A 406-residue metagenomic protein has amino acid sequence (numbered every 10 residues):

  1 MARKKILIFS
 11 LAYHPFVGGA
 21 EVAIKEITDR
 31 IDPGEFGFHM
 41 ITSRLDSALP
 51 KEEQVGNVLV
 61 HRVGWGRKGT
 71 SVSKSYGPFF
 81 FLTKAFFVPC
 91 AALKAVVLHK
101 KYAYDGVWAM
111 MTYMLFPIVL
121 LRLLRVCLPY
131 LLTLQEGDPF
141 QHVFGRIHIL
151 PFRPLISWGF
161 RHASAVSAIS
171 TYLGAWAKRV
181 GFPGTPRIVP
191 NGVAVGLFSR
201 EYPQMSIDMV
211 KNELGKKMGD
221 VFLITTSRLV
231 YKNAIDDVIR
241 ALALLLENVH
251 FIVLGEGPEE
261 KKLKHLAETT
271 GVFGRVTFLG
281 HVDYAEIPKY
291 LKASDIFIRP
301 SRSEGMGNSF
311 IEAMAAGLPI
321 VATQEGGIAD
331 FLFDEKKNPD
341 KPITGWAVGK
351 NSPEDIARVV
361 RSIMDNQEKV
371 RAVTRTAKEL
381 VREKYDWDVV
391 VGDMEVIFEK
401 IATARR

Functional and structural regions predicted by a protein language model:
L7, S167, K217-N233, I239-L242: Conserved donor-binding/catalytic core segment of Leloir-type glycosyltransferases
A109-M114: Short His-centered aromatic/hydrophobic patch
L128-L131, P139-W158, H162, A175 (+1 more regions): Nucleotide-sugar donor phosphate/pyrophosphate-binding loop at the beta->alpha transition of glycosyltransferases
R161-I188, V193-L197: A short, active-site helix/loop in glycosyltransferases that binds the activated sugar's phosphate group
H281-V282, K289-S294: Short alpha-helical donor nucleotide-sugar binding micro-motif in glycosyltransferases
R302: Aromatic "clamp/platform" in nucleotide-sugar-dependent glycosyltransferases that forms part of the donor/acceptor
P319-A322, G327-L332: Short hydrophobic beta-strand element within catalytic cores of glycosyltransferases and related nucleotide-activated
F331-P353, S362-Q367: Conserved acidic donor-binding segment of nucleotide-sugar-dependent glycosyltransferases
